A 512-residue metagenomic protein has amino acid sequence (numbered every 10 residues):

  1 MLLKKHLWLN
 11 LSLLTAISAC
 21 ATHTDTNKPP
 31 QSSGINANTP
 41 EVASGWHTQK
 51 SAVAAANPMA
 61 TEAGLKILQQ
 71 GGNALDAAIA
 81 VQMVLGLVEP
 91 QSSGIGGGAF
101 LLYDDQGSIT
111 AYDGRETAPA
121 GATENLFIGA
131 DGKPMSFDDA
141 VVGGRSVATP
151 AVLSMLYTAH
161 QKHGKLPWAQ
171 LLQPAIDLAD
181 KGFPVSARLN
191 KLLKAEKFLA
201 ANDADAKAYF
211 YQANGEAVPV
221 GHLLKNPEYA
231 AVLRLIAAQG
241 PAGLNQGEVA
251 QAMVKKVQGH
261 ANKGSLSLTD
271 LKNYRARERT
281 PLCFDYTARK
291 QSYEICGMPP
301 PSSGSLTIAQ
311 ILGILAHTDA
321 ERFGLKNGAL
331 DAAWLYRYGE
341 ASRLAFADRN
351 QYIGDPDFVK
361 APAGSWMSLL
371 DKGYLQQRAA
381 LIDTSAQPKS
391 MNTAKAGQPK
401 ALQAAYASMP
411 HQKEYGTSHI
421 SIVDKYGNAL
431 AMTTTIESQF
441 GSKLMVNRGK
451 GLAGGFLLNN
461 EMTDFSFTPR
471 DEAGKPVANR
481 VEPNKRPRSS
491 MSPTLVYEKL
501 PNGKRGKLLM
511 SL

Functional and structural regions predicted by a protein language model:
M1-L9: Bacterial N-terminal signal peptides that target proteins for export
N27-E62, K66, A74-Q246, Q251-I295 (+1 more regions): Noncatalytic scaffold domains of N-terminal-nucleophile
Q31, A320-T435: Internal maturation/activation junctions in enzymes
A52-A54, Y112-G114, Q291-P300, T307-I311 (+4 more regions): Short, well-ordered beta-strand elements
L87-G94, G98-D104, S108-A111, G264-T269 (+2 more regions): Active-site rim segments in enzyme catalytic domains, especially the processed small/beta chain of N-terminal
E278, E414-T417, S489-M491: Short, small/polar residue-rich loop motifs at catalytic or cofactor-binding pockets
